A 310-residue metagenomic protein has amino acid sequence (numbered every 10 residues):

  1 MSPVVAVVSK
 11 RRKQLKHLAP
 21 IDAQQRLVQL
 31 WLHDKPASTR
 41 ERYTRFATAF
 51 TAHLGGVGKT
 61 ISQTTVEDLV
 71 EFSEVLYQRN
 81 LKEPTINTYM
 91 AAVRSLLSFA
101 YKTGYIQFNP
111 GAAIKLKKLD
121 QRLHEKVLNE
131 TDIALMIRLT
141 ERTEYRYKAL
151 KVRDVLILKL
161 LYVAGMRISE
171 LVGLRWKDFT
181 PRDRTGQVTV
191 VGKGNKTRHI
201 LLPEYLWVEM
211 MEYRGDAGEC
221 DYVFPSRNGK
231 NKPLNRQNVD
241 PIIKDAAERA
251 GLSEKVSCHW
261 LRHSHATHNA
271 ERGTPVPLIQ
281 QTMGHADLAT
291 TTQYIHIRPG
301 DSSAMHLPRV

Functional and structural regions predicted by a protein language model:
M1-V310: Conserved catalytic core of the tyrosine transesterase superfamily
